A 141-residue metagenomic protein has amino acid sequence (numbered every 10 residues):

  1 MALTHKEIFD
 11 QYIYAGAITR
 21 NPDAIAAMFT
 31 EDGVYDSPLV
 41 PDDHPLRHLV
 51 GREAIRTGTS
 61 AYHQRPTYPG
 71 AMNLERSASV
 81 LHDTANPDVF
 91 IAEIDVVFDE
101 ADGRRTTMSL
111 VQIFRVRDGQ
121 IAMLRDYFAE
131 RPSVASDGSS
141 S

Functional and structural regions predicted by a protein language model:
M1-E31, G138-S141: Short, low-complexity N-terminal intrinsically disordered segments enriched in polar/charged residues
M1-F9, L49-T59, T107, V134 (+1 more regions): Charged, low-complexity, helix/coiled-coil-prone segments
L3, P22-A24, M28-D88: A solvent-exposed, acidic/Ser-Thr-rich amphipathic alpha-helical stretch
H5-D10, D36-V40, D95, D102-R105: Generic alpha-helix detector with strongest preference for long hydrophobic helices that associate with membranes
Y12-I13, A17, I25, F29 (+7 more regions): Broad hydrophobic/π-residue packing in well-ordered secondary structure
A15, V40-D43, F98: Short histidine/acidic/glycine/proline-rich micro-motifs that form metal- and phosphate-coordinating active-site loops
S60-S141: A beta-strand edge to alpha-helix "cap/lid" segment located at domain peripheries
